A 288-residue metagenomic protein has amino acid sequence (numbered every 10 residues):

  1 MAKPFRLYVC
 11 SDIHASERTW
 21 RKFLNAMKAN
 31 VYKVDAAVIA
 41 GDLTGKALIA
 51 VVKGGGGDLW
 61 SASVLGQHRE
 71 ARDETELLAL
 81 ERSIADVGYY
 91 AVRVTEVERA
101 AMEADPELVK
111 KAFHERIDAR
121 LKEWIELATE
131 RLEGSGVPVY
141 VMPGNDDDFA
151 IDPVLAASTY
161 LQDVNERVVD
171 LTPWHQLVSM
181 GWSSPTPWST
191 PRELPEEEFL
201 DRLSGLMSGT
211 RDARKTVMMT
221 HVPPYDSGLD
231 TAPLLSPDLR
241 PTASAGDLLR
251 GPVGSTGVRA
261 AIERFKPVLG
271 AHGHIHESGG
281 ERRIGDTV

Functional and structural regions predicted by a protein language model:
M1-L7, V168-S179, R211-V217, R283-V288: Beta-strand-turn-beta hairpins that frame and shape the catalytic cleft of phosphate-ester-processing enzymes
H14-R18, T44-L48, V141-D152, P185-P187 (+3 more regions): Active-site environment of divalent metal-dependent phosphoester hydrolases
E17-T172: Core catalytic region of metal-dependent phosphoesterases/phosphodiesterases, especially metallo-beta-lactamase-like
D35, R214-T216, V268: Conserved acidic residues
V38-I39, Y140, L161, E166 (+2 more regions): Conserved beta-sheet core of the metallophosphoesterase superfamily
T44, A101-A112, D212-S236: Short acidic, glycine-rich surface-loop motifs adjacent to enzyme active sites
P173-T216, P237, A243-S244, L248-T256: Binuclear metal-dependent hydrolase catalytic cores centered on His/Asp/Glu-rich metal-binding motifs
